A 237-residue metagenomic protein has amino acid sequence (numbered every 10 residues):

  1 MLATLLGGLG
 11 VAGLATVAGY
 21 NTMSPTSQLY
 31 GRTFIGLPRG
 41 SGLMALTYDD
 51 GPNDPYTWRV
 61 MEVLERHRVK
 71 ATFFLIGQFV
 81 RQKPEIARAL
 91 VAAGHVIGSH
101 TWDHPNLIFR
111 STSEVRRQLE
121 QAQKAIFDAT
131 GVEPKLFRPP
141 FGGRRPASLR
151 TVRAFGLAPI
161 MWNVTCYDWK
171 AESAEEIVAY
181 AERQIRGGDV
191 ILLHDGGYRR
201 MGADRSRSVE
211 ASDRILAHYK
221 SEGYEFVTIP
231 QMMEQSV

Functional and structural regions predicted by a protein language model:
M1-I35: N-terminal membrane-anchoring alpha-helices
T22-I108, E114, Q118-E120, A125 (+4 more regions): Active-site beta->alpha N-cap acidic-glycine motif
Y48, L75-G77, S99-T101, P139-F141 (+3 more regions): A cross-domain feature marking catalytic cores of carbohydrate-active enzymes and several ubiquitous metabolic/repair
P105-R110, Y198-G202: A short acidic, helix-capping loop that chelates divalent metal ions and anchors anionic groups
V115-L119, A174-A179, R205-S212: Charged helix-capping and loop-helix junction motifs
L136-P139, S236: Cyclic nucleotide signaling catalytic output domains
G143, L149-I185, Y224-Q235: His/Asp/Glu-enriched short active-site or ligand-binding loop at hydrolase and phosphoryl-transfer sites
E182-P230: Catalytic grooves of carbohydrate-active enzymes
